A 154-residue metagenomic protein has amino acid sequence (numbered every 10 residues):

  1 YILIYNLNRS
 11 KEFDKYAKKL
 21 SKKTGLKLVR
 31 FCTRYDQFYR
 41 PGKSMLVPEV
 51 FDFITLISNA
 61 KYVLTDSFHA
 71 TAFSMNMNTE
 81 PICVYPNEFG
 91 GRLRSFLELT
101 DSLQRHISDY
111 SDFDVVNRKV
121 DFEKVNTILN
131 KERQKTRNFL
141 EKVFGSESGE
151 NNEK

Functional and structural regions predicted by a protein language model:
Y1-K154: Active-site anion-handling motifs in enzyme catalytic cores
